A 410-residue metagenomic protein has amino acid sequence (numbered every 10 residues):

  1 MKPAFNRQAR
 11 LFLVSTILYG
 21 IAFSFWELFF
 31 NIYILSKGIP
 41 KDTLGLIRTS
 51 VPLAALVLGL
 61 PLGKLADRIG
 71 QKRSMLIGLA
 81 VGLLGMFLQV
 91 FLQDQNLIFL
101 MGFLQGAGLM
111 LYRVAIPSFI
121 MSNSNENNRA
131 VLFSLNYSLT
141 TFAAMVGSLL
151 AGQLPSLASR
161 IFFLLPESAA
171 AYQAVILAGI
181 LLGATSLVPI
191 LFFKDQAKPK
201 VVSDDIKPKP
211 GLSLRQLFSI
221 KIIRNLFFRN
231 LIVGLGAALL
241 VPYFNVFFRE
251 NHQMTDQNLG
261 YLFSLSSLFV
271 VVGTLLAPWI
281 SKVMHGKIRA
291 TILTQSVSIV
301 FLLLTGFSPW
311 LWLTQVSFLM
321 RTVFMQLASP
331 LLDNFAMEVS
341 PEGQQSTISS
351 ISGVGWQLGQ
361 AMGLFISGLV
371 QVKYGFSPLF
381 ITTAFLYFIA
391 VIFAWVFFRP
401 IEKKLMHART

Functional and structural regions predicted by a protein language model:
M1-A9, D195-F228, K282, T410: Juxtamembrane intracellular "pre-TM" segments in multi-pass secondary transporters
K2-A54, I222-F263: Helix-loop boundary and gating motifs at the non-cytosolic
I17, G85, N96-Y112, L231 (+1 more regions): Hydrophobic core of transmembrane alpha-helices in multi-pass small-molecule transporters, especially MFS/SLC-type
L46-K64, S264-L276: Central cavity-lining transmembrane alpha-helices of secondary-active solute carriers, predominantly the Major
V57-D94: Conserved MFS/SLC helix-loop-helix module at the cytosolic interface between two early adjacent transmembrane helices
L58-G70, P155, G273-G286, Q371-V372: Helix-to-loop junctions at the C-terminal end of transmembrane segments in multipass secondary transporters
R73-L88, R289-L304, I381-A384: Structural signature of the two symmetry-related core transmembrane helices
S159, I180-V201, F393-F398: C-terminal membrane-cytosol helix-exit motif in multi-pass small-molecule transporters
